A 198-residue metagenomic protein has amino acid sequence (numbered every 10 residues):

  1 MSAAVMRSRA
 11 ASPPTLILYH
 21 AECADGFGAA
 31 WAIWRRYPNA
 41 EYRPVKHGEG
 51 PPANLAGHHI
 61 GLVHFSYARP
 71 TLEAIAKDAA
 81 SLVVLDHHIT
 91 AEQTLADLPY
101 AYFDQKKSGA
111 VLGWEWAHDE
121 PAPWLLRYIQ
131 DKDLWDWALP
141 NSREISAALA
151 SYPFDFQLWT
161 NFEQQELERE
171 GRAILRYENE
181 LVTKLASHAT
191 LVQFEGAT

Functional and structural regions predicted by a protein language model:
M1-A150, R176, T183-K184, V192-T198: Replace "Mg2+/Mn2+-dependent" with "divalent metal-dependent
Y152-T198: A charged, amphipathic alpha-helical module
